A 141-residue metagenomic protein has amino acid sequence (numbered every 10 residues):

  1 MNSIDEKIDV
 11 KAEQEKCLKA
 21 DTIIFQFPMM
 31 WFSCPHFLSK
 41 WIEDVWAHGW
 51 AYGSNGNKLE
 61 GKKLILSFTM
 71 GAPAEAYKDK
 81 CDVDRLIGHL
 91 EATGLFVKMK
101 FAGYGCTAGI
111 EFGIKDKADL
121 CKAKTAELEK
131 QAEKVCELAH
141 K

Functional and structural regions predicted by a protein language model:
M1-N55, G103, I114, K122-K141: N-terminal beta1-alpha1-beta2 submodule of the flavodoxin-like/Rossmannoid cofactor-binding fold
M29, M70-A72, I110: Short, flexible active-site-adjacent loop segments at beta-strand->alpha-helix junctions, enriched in small/polar
K58-G103: Short, glycine-/small-residue-rich phosphate/pyrophosphate-handling segment
A74-Y77, F112-D116: A short acidic, helix-capping loop that chelates divalent metal ions and anchors anionic groups
D79-C81, A118-K122: Short glycine-enriched, charge-decorated loop/helix-capping segments at active-site entrances that position
